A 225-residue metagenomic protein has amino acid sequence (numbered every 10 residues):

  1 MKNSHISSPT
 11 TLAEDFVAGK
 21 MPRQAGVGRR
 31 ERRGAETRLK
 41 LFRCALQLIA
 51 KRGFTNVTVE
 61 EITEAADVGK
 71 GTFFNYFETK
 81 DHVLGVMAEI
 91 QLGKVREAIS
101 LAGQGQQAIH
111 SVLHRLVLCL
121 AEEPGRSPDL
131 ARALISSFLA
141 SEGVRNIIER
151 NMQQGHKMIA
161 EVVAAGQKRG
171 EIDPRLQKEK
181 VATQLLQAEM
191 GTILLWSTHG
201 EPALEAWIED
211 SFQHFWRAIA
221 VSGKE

Functional and structural regions predicted by a protein language model:
M1-R52, N56-A65, H82: Basic, helix-initiating cap at the start of DNA-binding domains
A35-R43, T55-N56, D67, Y76-S100 (+2 more regions): An amphipathic alpha-helix adjacent to DNA-recognition modules
I49, T58-V59, G69-K70, K80 (+4 more regions): Amphipathic alpha-helical segments enriched in hydrophobic/aromatic and basic residues that form the DNA-contacting
V86, E97-D129, K178-L185, E205-E209: Hydrophobic alpha-helical connector segments
G93-R96, R126, G143-R169, E179-Q187 (+2 more regions): Amphipathic alpha-helical packing segments from all-alpha helical-bundle domains
E123, E161, A165, L185-P202 (+1 more regions): Amphipathic C-terminal alpha-helical segment
E123-G143, L194, T198: Amphipathic alpha-helical segments used for helix-helix packing
